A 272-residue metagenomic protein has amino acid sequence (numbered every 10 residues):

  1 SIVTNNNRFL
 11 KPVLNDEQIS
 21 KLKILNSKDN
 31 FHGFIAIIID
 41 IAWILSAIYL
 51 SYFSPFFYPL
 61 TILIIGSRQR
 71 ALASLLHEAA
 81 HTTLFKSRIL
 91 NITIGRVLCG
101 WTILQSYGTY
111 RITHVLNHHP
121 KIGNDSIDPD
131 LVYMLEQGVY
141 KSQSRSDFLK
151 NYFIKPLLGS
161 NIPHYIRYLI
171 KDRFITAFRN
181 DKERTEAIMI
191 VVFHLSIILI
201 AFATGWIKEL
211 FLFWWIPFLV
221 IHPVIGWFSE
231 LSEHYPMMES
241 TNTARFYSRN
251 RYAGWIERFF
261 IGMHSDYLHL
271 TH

Functional and structural regions predicted by a protein language model:
S1-I65, G100-L212: Non-catalytic, topology-defining segments of multipass membrane proteins
A47, A80, L84-F85, L98 (+1 more regions): Active-site-flanking alpha-helical
L50-L75, I94-Y107, L219-P223, A253-S265: Membrane-embedded alpha-helical segments that form the functional core of polytopic membrane enzymes, especially those
I64-L76, S106, L157-Y165, W214-N242 (+1 more regions): Transmembrane alpha-helical segments that form the membrane-embedded catalytic/substrate-channel core of multi-pass
L72-H81, Y110-G123, S229-M238, G262-H272: Histidine-centered catalytic micro-motifs
K86-G100, L131: Post-HEXXH active-site segment of zinc metalloproteases
F174-L231, M237, R251-D266: C-terminal membrane-associated helical module and adjoining short loops/tails
N242-N250: Short, surface-exposed loop/helix-turn segments at secondary-structure junctions that function as lids/hinges flanking
